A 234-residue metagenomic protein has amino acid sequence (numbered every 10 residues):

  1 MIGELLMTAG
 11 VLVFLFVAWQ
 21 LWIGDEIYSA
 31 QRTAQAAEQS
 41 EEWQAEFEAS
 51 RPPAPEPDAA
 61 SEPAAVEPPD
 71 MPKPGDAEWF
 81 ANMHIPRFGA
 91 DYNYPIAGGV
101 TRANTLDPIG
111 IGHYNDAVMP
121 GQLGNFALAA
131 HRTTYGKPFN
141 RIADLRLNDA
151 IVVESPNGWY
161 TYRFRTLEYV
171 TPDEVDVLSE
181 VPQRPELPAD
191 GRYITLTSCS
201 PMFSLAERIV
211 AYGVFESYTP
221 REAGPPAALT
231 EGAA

Functional and structural regions predicted by a protein language model:
M1-A9: N-terminal export and membrane-targeting signals
V11-A234: Solvent-exposed, non-transmembrane regions of membrane-associated and secreted proteins
